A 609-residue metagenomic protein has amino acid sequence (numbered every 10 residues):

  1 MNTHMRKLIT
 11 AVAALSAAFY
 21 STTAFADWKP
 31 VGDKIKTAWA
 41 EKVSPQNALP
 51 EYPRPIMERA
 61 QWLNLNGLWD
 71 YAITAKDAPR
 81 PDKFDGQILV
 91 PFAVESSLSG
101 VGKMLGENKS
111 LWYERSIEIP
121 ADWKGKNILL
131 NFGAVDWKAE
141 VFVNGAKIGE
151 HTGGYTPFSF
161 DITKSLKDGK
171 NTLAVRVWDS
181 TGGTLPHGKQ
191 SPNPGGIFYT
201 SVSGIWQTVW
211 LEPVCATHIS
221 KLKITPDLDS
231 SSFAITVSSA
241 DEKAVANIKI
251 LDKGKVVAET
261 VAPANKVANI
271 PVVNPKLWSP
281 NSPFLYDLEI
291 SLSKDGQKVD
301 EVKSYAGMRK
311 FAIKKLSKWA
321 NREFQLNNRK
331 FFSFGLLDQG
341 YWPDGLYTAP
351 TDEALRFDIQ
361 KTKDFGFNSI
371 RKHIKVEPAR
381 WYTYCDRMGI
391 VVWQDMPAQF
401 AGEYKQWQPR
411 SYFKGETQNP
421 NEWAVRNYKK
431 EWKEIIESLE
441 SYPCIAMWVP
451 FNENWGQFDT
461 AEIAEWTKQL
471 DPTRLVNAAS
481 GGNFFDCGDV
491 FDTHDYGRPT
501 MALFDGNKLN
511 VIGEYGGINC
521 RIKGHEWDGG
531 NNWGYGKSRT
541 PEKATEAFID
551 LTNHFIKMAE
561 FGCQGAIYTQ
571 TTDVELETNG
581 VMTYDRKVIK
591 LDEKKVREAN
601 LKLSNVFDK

Functional and structural regions predicted by a protein language model:
D27-N131, H187-F198, V202-I205, C215 (+4 more regions): Extended carbohydrate-recognition surfaces in non-catalytic/accessory domains of CAZymes and lectin-like proteins
W69, G145, V209, Y286 (+5 more regions): Conserved, mostly hydrophobic/aromatic
A72-T74, K103-H218, E242, V376-E377 (+2 more regions): Accessory beta-strand-rich segments of carbohydrate-active enzymes
V143, S231-A262, A268, L288-I290: Beta-strand-rich binding/interaction modules
I148-G149, V257, F331: Short hydrophobic beta-strand segments in globular cytosolic domains
L222-P226, E289-T362, L601-K602, V606-D608: N-terminal carbohydrate-binding accessory modules
I359-T362, S369-L591, K595-A599, V606-D608: Substrate-binding/catalytic cleft of secreted carbohydrate-active enzymes, primarily glycoside hydrolases
